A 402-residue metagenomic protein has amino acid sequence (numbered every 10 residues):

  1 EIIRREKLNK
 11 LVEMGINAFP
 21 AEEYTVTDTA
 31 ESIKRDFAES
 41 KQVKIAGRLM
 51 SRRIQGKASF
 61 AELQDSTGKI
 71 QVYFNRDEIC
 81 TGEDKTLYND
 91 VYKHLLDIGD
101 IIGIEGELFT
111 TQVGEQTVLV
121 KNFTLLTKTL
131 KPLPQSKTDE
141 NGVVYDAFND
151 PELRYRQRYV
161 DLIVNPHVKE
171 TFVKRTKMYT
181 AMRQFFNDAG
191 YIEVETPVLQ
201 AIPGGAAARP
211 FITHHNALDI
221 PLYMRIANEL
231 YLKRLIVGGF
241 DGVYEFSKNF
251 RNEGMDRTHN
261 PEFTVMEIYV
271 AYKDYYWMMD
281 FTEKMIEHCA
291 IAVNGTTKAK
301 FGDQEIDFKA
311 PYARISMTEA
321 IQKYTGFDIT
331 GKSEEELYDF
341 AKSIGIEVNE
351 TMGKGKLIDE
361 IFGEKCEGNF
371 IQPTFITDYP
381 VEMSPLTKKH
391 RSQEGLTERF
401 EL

Functional and structural regions predicted by a protein language model:
E1-R5: Short, 15-30-residue, compositionally biased linear elements with alpha-helical propensity or flexible coil
L8-M14, A18-W277, E287: Class II aminoacyl-tRNA synthetase-like tRNA-binding/catalytic domains
D28-A30, T297-K298, G326: N-terminal compositionally biased, intrinsically disordered segments and leader/signal-like regions
T111, F185-D188, H288-T296, F327-G331: Secondary-structure boundary elements
E195-V198, N294-E305: Short, glycine/acidic-rich hinge or "gate" loops at secondary-structure transitions that mediate conformational
P197-A290, I306-D307, P311-L402: A translation/RNA-centric and nucleic-acid-associated enzymatic feature enriched in Class II aminoacyl-tRNA synthetases
